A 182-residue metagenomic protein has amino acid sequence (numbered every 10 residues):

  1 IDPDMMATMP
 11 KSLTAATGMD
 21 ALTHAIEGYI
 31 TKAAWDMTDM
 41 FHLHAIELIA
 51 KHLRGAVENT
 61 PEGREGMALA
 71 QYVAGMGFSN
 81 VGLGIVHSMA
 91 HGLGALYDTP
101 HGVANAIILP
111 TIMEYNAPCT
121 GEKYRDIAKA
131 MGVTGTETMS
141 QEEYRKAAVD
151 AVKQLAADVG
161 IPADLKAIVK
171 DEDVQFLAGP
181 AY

Functional and structural regions predicted by a protein language model:
I1, M19-D20, A50, N80-V86: Acidic-glycine-rich active-site phosphate/pyrophosphate-binding loop
I1-A34, K123-A130, V159: A glycine/threonine-rich phosphate-anchoring loop and its flanking beta-alpha core in nucleotide/phosphate-binding
T14, G18-A21, A45, I85 (+1 more regions): Catalytic-loop motifs flanking and including active-site residues across diverse enzymes
E27-N80, H91-G94: Glycine-rich phosphate/diphosphate-binding loops and the adjacent beta-loop-alpha structural elements that coordinate
G82-H91, Y97-N105: Conserved phosphate/anionic-ligand binding catalytic regions in large, soluble enzymes, centered on
L96-D173: Gly/Pro-rich interdomain helix-loop hinge
E172-Y182: Short, amphipathic C-terminal "tail helix"
